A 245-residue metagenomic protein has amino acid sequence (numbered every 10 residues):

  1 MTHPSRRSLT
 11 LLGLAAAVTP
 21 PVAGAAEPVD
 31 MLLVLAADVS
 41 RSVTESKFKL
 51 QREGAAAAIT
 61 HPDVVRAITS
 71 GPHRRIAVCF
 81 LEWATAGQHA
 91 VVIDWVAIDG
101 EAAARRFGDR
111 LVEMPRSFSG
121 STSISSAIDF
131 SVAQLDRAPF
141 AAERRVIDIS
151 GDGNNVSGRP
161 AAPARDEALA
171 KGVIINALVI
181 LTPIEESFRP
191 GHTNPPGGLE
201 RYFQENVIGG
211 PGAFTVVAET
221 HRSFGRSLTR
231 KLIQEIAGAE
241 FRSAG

Functional and structural regions predicted by a protein language model:
M1-A15: N-terminal secretory signal peptides and thylakoid transit peptides that target proteins across membranes
E27-D94, I124-S131, V146-S150: Von Willebrand factor
A36-S46, D94, L111-S121, G151-N155 (+2 more regions): Second-shell loop/turn segments in exported
V39-V43, T85-Q88, G151-S157, I180-E185 (+1 more regions): Solvent-exposed loop/turn segments at secondary-structure junctions within structured extracellular/periplasmic domains
R74-R110, P190-P196, E200-Q204: Short beta-strand-loop
A90, R105-R145, V179-R189, P195 (+1 more regions): Von Willebrand factor
N154-Y202: VWA/integrin I-like adhesion module and closely mimicked acidic/polar interface patches used
T215-G245: C-terminal "exit" segments of structured domains
